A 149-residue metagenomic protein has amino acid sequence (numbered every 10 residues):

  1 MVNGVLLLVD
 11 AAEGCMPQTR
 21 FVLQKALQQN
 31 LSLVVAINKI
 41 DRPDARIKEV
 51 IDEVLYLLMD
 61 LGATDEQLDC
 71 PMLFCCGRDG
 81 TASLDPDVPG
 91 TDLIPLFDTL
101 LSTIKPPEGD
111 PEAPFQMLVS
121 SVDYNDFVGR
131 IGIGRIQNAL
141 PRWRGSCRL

Functional and structural regions predicted by a protein language model:
M1-L149: Structural and coupling elements of P-loop NTPases
